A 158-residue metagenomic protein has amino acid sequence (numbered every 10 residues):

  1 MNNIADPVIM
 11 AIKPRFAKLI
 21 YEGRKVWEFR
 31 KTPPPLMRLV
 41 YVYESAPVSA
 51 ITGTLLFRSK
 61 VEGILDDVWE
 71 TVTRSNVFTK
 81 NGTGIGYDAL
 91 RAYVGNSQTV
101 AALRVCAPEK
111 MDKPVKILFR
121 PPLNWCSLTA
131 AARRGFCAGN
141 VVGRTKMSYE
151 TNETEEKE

Functional and structural regions predicted by a protein language model:
M1-V8, I12-K31, P47-T52, K60-E158: Contiguous surface segments at macromolecular interaction interfaces
P33-V42: Short coil-to-beta transition motif at edge beta-strands of beta-rich domains
